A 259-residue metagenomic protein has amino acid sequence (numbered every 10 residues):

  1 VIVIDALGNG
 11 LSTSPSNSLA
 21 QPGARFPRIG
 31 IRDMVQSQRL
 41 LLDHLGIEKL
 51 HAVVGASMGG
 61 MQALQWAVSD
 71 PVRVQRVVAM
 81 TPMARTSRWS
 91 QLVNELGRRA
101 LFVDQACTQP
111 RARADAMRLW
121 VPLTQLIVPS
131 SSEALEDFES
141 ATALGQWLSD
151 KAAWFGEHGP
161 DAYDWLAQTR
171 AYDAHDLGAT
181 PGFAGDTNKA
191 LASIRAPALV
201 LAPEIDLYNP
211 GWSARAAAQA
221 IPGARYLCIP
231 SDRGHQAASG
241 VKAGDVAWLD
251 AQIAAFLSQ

Functional and structural regions predicted by a protein language model:
V1-S16: Conserved alpha/beta-hydrolase
R32-A52: Conserved acidic catalytic loop of the alpha/beta-hydrolase fold
K49-Q91: Conserved hydrolase catalytic core segment
R73-F155: Alpha/beta-hydrolase-fold enzymes
K151, A167-A190: Active-site nucleophile elbow and catalytic-triad environment of alpha/beta-hydrolase enzymes
I194, V200-A202: Short beta-strand/loop motif that positions the catalytic acidic residue of the alpha/beta-hydrolase fold
L207-S213: Conserved alpha/beta-hydrolase "acid-adjacent" motif
R215-A218, G223-Q259: Catalytic active-site module of serine/aspartate enzymes centered on a nucleophile-bearing elbow/loop
